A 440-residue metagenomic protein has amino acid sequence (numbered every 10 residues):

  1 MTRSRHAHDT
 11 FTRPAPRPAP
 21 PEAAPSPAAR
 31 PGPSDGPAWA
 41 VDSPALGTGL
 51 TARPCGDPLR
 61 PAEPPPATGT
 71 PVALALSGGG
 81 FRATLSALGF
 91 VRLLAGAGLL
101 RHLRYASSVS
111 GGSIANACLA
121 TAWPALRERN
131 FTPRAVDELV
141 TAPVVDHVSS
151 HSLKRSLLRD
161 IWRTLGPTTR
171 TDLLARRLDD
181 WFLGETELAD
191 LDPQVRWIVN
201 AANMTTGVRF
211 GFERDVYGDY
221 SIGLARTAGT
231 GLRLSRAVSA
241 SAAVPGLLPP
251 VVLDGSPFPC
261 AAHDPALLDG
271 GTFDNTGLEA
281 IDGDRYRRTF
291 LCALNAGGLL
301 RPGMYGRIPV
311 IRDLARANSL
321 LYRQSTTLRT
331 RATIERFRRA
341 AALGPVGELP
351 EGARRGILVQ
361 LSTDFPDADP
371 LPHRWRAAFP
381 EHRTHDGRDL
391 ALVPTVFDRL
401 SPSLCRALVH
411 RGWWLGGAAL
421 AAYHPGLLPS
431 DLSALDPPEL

Functional and structural regions predicted by a protein language model:
T2-P20, P31-V109, P124-A125: Helix-rich "cap/lid" substructures immediately adjacent to catalytic or cofactor-binding pockets
P71-A75, G80-D172, E213-R214: Patatin-like phospholipase
A73-A75, Y105-S108, N200, L267 (+1 more regions): Structural recognition of the beta-strand scaffold that forms the well-ordered cores of secreted hydrolase catalytic
G80-T84, S113-N116, T206-V208, D274-T276 (+1 more regions): Flexible loop/turn segments at secondary-structure boundaries
R82, V145-L165, R176-D180, L191-D284 (+1 more regions): Active-site gating loop/helix substructures
A120-R127, R159, E213-D219, G255 (+2 more regions): Short secondary-structure boundary/capping segments
T169-P193, I198, T384-G387, R399 (+1 more regions): Conserved N-terminal structural segment that caps and organizes enzyme catalytic cores in eukaryotes
L267, T272-N275, D282-L291, A296-L300 (+1 more regions): C-terminal helical/tail subdomains of lipid-metabolizing enzymes
